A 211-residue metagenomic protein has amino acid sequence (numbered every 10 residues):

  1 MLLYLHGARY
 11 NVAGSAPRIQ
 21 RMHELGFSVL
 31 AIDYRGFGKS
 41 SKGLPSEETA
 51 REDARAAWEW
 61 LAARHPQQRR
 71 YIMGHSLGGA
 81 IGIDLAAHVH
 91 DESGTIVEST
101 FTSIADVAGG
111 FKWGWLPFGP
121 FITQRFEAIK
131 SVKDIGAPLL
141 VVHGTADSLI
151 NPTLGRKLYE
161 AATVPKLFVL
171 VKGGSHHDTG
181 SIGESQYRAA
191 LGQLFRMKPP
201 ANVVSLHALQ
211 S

Functional and structural regions predicted by a protein language model:
M1-W60, A86: Membrane-embedded segments
R18, A128, A137, N151-E160: Short alpha-helix in the alpha/beta-hydrolase fold that links the catalytic acid
H65-S76: Alpha/beta-hydrolase fold nucleophile elbow
I96-D106, Q124-A128: Active-site nucleophile loop of the alpha/beta-hydrolase fold
D134-G136, V141-H143, D147: Short beta-strand/loop motif that positions the catalytic acidic residue of the alpha/beta-hydrolase fold
T145-I150, H176-D178: Acidic catalytic loop of the alpha/beta-hydrolase fold
R156-D178: Catalytic histidine neighborhood in serine/cysteine hydrolases with alpha/beta-hydrolase-type architecture
G174-R188: Catalytic histidine-centered segment of alpha/beta-hydrolase-like enzymes
